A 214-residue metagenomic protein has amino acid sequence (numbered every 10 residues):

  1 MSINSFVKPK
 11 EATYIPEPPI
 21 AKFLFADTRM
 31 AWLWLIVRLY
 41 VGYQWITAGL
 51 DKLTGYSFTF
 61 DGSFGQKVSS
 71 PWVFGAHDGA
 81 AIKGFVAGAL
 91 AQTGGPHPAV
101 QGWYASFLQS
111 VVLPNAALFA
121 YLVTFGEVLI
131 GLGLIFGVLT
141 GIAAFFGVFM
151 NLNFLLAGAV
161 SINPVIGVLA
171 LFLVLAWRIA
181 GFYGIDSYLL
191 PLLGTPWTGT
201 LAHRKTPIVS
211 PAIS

Functional and structural regions predicted by a protein language model:
M1-L132, F136-S214: Extended, low-polarity transmembrane helix blocks
